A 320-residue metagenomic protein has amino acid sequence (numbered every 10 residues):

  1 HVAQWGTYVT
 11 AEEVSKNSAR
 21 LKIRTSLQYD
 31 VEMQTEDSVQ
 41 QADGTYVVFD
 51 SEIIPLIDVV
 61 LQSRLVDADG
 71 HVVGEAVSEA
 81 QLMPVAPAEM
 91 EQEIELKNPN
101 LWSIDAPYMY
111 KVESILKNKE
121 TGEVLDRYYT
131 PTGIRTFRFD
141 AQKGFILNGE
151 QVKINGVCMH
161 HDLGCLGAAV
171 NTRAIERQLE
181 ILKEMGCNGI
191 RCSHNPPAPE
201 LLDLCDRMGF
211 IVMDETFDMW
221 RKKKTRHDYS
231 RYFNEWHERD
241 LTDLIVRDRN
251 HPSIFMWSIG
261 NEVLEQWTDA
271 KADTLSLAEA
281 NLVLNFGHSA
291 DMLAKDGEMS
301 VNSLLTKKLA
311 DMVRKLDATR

Functional and structural regions predicted by a protein language model:
H1-P199, L204, M208-V212, D240-D243 (+3 more regions): Secreted/periplasmic carbohydrate-active enzymes, especially glycoside hydrolases
L179-E180, G189-R320: Substrate-binding/catalytic cleft of secreted carbohydrate-active enzymes, primarily glycoside hydrolases
